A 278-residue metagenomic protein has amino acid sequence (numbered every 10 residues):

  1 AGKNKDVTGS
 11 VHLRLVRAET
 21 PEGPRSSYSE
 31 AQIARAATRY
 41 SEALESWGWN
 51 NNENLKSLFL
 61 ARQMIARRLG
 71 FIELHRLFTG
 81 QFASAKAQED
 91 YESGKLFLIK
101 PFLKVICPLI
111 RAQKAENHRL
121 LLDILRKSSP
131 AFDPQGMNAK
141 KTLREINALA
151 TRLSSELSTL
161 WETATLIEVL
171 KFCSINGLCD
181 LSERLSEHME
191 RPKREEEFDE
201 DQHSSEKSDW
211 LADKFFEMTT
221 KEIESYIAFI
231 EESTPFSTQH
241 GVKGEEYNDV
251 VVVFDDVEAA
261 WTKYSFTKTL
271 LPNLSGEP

Functional and structural regions predicted by a protein language model:
A1-P278: The feature marks helicase ATPase cores and/or their adjacent C-terminal helical subdomains in SF1/SF2/AAA+ helicases
